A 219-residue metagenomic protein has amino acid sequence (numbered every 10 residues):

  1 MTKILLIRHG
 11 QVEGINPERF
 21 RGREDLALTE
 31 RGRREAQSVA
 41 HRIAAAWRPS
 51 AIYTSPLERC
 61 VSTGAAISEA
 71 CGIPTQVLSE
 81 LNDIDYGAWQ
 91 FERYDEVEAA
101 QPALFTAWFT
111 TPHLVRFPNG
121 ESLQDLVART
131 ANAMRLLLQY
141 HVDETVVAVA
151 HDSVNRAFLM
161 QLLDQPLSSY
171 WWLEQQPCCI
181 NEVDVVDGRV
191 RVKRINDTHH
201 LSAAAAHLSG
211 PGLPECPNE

Functional and structural regions predicted by a protein language model:
T2, I73, I84-E98, Q139-E144 (+1 more regions): Acidic, low-complexity terminal tails and accessory targeting/binding regions of phosphate-metabolizing enzymes
T2, R8-I73, V77: Active-site-proximal alpha-helix that buttresses catalytic centers in soluble enzyme cores
K3-I7, E144-A150: Beta-strand elements within well-structured catalytic alpha/beta cores of enzymes that handle phosphate/sulfate esters
G10, D152, T198: Active-site metal-binding loops of divalent metal-dependent hydrolases
E13, R59-V61, D83-D85, V154-R156: Short, active-site-adjacent cap segments at secondary-structure transitions
T29, R33, L57, E98 (+2 more regions): Amphipathic, non-transmembrane alpha-helical scaffold segments
T54-S55, A128, V149-A150: Short beta-strand scaffold positions
L104-D125, N218: Short glycine/proline- and acidic residue-enriched helix-loop micro-motifs that form flexible lids or anion-recognition
